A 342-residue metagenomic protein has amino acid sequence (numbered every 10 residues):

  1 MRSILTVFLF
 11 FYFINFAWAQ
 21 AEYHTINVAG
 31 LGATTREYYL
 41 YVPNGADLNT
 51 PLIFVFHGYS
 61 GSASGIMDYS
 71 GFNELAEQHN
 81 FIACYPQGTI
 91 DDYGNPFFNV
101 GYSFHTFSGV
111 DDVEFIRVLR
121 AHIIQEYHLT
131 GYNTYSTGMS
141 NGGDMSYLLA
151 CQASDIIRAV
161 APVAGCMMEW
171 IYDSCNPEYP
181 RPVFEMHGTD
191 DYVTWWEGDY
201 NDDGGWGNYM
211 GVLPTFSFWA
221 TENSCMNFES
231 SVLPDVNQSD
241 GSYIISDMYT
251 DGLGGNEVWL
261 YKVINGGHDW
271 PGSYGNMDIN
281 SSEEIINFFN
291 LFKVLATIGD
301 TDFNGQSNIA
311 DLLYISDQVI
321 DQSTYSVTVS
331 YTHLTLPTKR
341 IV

Functional and structural regions predicted by a protein language model:
I4-I14: Sec-dependent N-terminal signal peptides
W18-L52, S64-G65, S108, T134-A161 (+5 more regions): A domain-start/cap signature at the N-terminus of enzymes
G32-V42, D47-Y135, M145-L148, Q152 (+1 more regions): Serine-hydrolase catalytic machinery in alpha/beta-hydrolase-like enzymes
P51, R181, V258: Alpha/beta-hydrolase fold active-site loops
F56-G58, H187-G188, I264, T332: The conserved beta1-alpha1 loop
A164-E229, V236-Q238, Y249-L253: The feature captures the conserved acid-bearing segment of alpha/beta-hydrolase catalytic domains
A220-L295: Alpha/beta-hydrolase-fold serine-hydrolase catalytic core, especially in secreted/extracellular enzymes
V294-L334, R340: Cellulosome-associated attachment modules in secreted, modular CAZymes
